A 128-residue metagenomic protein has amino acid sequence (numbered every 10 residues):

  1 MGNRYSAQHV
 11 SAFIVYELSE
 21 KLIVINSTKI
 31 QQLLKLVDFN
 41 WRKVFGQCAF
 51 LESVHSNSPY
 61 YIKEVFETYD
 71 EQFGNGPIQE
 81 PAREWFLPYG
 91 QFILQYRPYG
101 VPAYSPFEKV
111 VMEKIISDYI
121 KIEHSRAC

Functional and structural regions predicted by a protein language model:
M1-C128: Domain-edge interaction signal
